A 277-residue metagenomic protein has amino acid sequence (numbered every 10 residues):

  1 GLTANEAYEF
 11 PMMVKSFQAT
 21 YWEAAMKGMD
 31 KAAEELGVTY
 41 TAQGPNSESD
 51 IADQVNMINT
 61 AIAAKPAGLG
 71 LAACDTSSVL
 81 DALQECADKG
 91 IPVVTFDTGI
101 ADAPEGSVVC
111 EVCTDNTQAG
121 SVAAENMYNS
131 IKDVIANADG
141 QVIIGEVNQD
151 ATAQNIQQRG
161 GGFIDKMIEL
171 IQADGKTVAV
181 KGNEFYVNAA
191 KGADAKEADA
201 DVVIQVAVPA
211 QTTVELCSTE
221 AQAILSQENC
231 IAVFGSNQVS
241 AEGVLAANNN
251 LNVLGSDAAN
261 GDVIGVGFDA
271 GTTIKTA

Functional and structural regions predicted by a protein language model:
G1-A277: A residue-level marker of the well-folded mature domains of exported/periplasmic proteins
